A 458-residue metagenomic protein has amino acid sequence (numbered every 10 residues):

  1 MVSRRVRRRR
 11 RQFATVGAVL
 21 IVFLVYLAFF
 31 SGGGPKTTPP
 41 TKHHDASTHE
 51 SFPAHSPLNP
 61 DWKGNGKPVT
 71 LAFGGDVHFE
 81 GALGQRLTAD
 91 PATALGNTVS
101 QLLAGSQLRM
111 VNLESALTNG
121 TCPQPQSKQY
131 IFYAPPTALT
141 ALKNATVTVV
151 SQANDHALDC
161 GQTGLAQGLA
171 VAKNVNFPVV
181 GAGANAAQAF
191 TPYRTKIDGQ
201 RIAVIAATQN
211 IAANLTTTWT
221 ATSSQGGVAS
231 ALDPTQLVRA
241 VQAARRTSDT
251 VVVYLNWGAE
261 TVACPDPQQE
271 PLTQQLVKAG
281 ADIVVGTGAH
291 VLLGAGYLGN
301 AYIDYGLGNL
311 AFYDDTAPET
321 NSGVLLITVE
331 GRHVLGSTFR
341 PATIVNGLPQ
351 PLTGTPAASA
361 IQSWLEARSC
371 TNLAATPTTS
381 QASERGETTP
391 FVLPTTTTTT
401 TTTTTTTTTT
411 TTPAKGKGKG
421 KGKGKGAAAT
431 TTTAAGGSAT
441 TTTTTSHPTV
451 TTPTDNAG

Functional and structural regions predicted by a protein language model:
V2-S3, R10-T401, T411-K425, T432-T433 (+1 more regions): Acidic, metal/ion-coordinating pockets
S438: Alpha/beta catalytic cores of group-transfer enzymes, especially the acyltransferase/condensing modules of polyketide
